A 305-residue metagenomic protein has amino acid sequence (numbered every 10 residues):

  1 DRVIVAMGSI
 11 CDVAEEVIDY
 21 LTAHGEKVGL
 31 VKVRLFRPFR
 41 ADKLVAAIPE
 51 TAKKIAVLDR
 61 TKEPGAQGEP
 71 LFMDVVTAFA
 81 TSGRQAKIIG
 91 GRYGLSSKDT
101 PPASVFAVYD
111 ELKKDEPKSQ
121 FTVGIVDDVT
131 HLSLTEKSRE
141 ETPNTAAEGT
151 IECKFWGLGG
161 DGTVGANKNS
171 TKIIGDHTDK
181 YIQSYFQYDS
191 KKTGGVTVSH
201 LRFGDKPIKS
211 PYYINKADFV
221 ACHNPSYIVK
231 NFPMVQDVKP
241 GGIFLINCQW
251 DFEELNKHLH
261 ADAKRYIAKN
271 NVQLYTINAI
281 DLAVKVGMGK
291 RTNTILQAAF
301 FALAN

Functional and structural regions predicted by a protein language model:
D1-V3, E15, T135-T150: Glycine-/acidic-rich phosphate or pyrophosphate-binding loops and their flanking alpha/beta elements
R2-E26, F39-L44: Redox- and metal-dependent alpha/beta enzyme cores, enriched for Fe-S-associated oxidoreductases and cofactor-handling
E16-L30, T81, I173-K180: Short helix-loop-beta junction
H24-K54: Core nucleotide-handling region used for phosphoryl-transfer chemistry
V31-V33, I88-I89, Q183-Q187: Beta-strand segments within the central parallel beta-sheet cores of soluble alpha/beta enzyme folds
P38-D42, T51-K54, L58-E69, G149-G159 (+1 more regions): Active-site cofactor/cluster-binding pocket
K54-N144, D262-A268, Q273-N305: Peripheral docking tails and interdomain loops at the edges of cofactor- or intermediate-handling domains
